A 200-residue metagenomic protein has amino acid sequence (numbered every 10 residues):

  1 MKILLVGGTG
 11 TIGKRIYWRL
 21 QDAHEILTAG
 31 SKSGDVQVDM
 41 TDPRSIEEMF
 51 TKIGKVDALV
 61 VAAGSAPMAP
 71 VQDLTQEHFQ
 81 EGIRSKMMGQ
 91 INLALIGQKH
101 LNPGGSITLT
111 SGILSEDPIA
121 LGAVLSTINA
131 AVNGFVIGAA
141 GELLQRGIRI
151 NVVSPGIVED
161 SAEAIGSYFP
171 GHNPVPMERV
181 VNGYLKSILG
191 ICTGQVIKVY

Functional and structural regions predicted by a protein language model:
L4-R19: N-terminal Rossmann NAD(P)H-binding glycine-rich loop of SDR-like oxidoreductase domains
G30-R44: Rossmann-fold cofactor-recognition segment
M40-V56: Conserved Rossmann-fold cofactor-binding substructure of NAD(P)-dependent oxidoreductases
S45, M88-I96: Conserved mid-core alpha-helix of short-chain dehydrogenase/reductase
V60-M68: Conserved NAD(P)H cofactor-binding loop of Rossmann-fold oxidoreductase domains
P70-V71, H78-Q80: Substrate-binding pocket helix/loop in short-chain dehydrogenase/reductase
G82, G89-N92, S106-V132, V136-L144 (+1 more regions): Catalytic loop of short-chain dehydrogenase/reductase
Q145, V152, E159-D160, S167-Y200: C-terminal helical subdomain
